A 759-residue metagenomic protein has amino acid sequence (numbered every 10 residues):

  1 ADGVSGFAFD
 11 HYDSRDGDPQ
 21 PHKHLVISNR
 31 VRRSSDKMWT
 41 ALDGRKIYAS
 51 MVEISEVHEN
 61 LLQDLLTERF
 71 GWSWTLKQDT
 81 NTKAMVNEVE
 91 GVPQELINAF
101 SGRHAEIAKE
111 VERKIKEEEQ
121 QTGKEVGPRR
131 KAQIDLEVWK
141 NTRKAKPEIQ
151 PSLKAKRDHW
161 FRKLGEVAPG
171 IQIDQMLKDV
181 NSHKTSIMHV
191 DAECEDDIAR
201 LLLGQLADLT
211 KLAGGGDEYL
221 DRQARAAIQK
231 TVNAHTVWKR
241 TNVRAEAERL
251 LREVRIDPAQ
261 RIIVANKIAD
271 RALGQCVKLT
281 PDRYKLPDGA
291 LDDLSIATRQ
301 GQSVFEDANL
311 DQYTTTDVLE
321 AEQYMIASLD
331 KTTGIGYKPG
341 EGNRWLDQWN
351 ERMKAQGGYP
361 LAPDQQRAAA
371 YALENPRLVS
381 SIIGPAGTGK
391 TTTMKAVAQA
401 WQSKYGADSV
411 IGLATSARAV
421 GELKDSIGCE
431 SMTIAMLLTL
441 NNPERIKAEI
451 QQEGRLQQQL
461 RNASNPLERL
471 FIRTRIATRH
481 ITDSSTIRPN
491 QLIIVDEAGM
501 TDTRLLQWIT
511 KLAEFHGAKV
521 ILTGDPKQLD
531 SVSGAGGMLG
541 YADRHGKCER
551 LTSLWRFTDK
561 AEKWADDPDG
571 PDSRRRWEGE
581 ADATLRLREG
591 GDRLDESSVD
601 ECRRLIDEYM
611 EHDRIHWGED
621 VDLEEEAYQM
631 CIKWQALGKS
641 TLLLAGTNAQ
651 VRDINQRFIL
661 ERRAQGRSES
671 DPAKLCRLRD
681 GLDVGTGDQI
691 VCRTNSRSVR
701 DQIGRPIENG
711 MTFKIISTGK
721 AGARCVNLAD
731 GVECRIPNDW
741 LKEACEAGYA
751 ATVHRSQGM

Functional and structural regions predicted by a protein language model:
A1-R377, I383-T388, T392-M394, A398-K404 (+1 more regions): Beta->alpha loop/short-helix hinge microenvironment recognizer with preference for catalytic Tyr/His contexts
A1-Y12, L220-A227, T231, V621-A636 (+3 more regions): Phosphate-interacting basic helix/loop segments used at nucleotide- and nucleic-acid interfaces
R15-D18, D525, A751-M759: SF2 helicase motor core recognition
H22, H58, V243, M325 (+6 more regions): Residue-level signature of catalytic and energy-coupling elements of molecular machines, predominantly ATP/GTP-dependent
I47, R271, Q348-Q356, N441-N442 (+3 more regions): Charge-dense polyanion-binding interfaces
Y324, T333, M353, R367-A368 (+4 more regions): Conserved helicase motor core of P-loop NTPases
A372, L378-I606: ASCE P-loop NTPase helicase motor core
V732-Q757: Intrinsically disordered, low-complexity, charged/polar segments
